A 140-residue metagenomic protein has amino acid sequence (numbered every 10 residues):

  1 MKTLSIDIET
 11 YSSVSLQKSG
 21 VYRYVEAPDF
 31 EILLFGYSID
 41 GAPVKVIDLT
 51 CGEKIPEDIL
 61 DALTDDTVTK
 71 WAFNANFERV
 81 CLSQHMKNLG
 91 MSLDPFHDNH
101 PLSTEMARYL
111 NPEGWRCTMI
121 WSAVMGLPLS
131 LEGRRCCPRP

Functional and structural regions predicted by a protein language model:
K2-S5, T10, S15-S19, V25-E26 (+1 more regions): Conserved DEDDh/DEDDy metal-dependent 3′-5′ exonuclease domain
